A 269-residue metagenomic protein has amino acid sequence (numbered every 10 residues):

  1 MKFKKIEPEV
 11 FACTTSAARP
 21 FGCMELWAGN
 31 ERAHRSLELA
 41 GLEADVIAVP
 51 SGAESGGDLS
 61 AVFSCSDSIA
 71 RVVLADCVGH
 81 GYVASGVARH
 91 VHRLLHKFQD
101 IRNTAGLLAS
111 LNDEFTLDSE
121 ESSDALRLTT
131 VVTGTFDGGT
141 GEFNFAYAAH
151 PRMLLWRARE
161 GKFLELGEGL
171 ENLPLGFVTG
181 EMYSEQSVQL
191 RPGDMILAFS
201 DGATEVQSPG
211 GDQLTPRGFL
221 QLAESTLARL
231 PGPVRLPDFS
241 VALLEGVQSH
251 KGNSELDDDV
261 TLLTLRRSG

Functional and structural regions predicted by a protein language model:
F3-L197, G252-G269: … and, occasionally, acidic/histidine-rich disordered N-termini of signaling adaptors
K5, V132, Q186-A198, A203-G269: C-terminal catalytic subdomain
